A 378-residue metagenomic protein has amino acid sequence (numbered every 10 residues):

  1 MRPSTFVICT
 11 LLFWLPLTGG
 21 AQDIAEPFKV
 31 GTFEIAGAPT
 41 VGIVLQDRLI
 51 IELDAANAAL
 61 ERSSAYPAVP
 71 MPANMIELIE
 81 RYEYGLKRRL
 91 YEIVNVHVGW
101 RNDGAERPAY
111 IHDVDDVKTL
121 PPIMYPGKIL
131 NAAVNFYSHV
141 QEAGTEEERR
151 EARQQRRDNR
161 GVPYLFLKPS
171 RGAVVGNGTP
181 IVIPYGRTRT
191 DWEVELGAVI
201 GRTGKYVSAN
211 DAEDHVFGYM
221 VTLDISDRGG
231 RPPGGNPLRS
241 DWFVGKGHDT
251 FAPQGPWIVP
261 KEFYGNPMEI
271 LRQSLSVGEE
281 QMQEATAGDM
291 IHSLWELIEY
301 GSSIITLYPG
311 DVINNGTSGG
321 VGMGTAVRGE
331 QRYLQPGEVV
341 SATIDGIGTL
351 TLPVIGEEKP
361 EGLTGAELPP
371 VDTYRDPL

Functional and structural regions predicted by a protein language model:
M1-V7: Bacterial N-terminal signal peptides that target proteins for export
V7-P16: Bacterial N-terminal signal peptides
L17-A21: Sec/Tat signal peptide C-region and signal peptidase I cleavage site
Q22-N159, P163, V339, E358-E361 (+1 more regions): N-terminal non-catalytic cap/leader segment that marks the start of a structured domain
D23-A25, H139, R228-L378: Catalytic-pocket segment enriched in acidic/His residues
K118-P121, R153-R156, I181-T190, E195-L196 (+3 more regions): A generic local secondary-structure boundary/capping motif
R157-G161, L167-K168, A212-P237, D249 (+1 more regions): Flexible glycine-rich active-site/ligand-binding loops centered on an Asp-His dyad
